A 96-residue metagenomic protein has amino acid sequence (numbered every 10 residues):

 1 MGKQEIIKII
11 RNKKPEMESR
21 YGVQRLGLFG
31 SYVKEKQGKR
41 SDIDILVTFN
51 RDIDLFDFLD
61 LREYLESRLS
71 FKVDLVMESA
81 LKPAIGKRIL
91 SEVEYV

Functional and structural regions predicted by a protein language model:
M1-R25, V33-K39, N50-V96: Catalytic core of pol beta-like nucleotidyltransferases
L28: Conserved histidines in hydrophobic membrane contexts and catalytic metal-binding motifs
L46-T48: Short hydrophobic/aromatic beta-strand micro-patches that form the beta-sheet surface supporting nucleotide- or nucleic
